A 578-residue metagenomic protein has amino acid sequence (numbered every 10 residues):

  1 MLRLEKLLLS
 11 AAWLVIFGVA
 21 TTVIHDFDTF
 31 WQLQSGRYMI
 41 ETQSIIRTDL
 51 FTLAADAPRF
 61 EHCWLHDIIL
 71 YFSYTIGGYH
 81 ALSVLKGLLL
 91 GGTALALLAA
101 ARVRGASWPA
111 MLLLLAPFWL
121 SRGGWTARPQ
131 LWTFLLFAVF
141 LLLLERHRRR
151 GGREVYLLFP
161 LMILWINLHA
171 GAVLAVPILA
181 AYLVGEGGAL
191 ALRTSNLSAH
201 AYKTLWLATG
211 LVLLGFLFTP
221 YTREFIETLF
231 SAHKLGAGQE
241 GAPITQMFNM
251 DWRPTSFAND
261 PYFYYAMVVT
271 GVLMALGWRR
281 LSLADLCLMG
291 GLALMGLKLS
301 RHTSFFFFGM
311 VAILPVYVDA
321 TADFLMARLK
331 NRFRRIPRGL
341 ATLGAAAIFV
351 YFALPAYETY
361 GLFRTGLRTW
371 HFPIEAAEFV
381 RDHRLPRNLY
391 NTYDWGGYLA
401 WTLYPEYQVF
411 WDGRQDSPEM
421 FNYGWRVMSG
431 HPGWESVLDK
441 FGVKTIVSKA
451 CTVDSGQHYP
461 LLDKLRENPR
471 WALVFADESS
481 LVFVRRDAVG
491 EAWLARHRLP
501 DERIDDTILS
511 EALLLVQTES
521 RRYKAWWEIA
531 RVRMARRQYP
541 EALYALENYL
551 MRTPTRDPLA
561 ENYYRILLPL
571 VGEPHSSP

Functional and structural regions predicted by a protein language model:
S10-W13, L97-W119: Transmembrane-helix signature of polytopic, membrane-embedded enzymes that assemble or transfer cell-envelope glycans
I16, P117-S121, L142, V155-A170 (+2 more regions): Membrane-interface alpha helices of multi-pass inner-membrane proteins
F60-F72, E227-Y265: Juxtamembrane membrane-water interface segments that cap and precede transmembrane helices
V84-R104: Transmembrane-helix motifs of polytopic, lipid-linked glycan transferases
A96, L120, W132-R149, L179-G187: Specific aromatic-rich, kink-prone transmembrane helix
F140-V155, G271-G277: Membrane-interface transmembrane helices that cradle and orient dolichyl/undecaprenyl
R146-I163, K203-L207, L283-G290: Short hydrophobic alpha-helices at membrane interfaces in multi-pass membrane enzymes
Y357-D394, Y404-Q408, Q415-P578: C-terminal luminal/periplasmic domains and tails of membrane-associated envelope-modifying transferases
